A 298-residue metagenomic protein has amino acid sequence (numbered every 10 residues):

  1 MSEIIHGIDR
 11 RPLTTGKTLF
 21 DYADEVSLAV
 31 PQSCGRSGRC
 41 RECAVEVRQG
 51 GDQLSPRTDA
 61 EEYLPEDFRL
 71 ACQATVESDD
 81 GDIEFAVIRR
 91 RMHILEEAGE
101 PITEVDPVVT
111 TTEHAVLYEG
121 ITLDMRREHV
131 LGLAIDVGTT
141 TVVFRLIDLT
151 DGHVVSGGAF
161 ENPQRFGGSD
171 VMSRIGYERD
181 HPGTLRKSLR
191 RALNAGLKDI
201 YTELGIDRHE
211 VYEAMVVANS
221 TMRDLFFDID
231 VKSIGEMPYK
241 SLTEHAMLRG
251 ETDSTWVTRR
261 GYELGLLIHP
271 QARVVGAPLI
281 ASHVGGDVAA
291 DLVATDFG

Functional and structural regions predicted by a protein language model:
I8-K17: Short, contiguous acidic and Ser/Thr-rich linear segments
A29-G51, E62-S78: Local cysteine-cluster metal-coordination motifs and their immediate loop/turn environment, predominantly Fe-S cluster
S55-L133, Y212: Fe-S ferredoxin-like electron-transfer domains and their immediately adjacent linker/connector regions across
T122-Q164, G298: Gly/Thr-rich phosphate-binding beta-strand-loop-beta motif of the actin/hexokinase/Hsp70
V142-F160, V217-H245: Carboxylate/His-rich catalytic cores and anion/metal-binding grooves
P163-E203: N-terminal phosphate-binding loop and adjacent alpha-helix
D170, L225-A290: Glycine-rich phosphate-binding loop and adjoining helix at the ATP-binding site of ATP-dependent phosphoryl-transfer
R208-N219: Short glycine-rich phosphate-binding loop at a beta-alpha junction
